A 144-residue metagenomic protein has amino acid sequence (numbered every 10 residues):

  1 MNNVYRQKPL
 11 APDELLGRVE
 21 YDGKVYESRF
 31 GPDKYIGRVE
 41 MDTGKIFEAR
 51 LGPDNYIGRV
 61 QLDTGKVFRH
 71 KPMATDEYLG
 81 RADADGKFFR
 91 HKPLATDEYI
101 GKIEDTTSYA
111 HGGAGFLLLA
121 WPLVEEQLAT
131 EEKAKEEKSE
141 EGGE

Functional and structural regions predicted by a protein language model:
M1-G23, M41-T43, R50-E144: Long terminal segments
V25-R29, R38: N-terminal glycine/threonine-rich, aromatic-flanked beta-hairpin/loop signature
